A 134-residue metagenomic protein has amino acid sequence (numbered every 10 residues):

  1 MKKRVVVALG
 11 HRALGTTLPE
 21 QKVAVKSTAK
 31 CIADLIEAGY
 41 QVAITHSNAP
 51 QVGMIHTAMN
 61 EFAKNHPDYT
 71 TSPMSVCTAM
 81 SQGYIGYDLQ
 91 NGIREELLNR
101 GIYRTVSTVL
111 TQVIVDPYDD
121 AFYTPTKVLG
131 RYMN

Functional and structural regions predicted by a protein language model:
M1-P50, M54-K64, P73: N-terminal glycine-/serine-/threonine-rich phosphate-binding loop
F62-N134: Ligand-binding beta-strand-loop-alpha-helix segment within the catalytic cores of soluble metabolic enzymes
